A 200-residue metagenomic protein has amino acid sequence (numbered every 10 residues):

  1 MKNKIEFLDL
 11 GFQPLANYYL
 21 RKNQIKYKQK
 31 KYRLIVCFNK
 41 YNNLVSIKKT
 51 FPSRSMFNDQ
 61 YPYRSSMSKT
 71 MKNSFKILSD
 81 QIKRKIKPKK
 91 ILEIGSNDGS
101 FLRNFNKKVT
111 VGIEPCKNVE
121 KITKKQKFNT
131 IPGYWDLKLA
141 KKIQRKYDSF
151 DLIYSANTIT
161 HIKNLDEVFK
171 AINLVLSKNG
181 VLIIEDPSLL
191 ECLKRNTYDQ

Functional and structural regions predicted by a protein language model:
M1-K69: N-terminal juxtadomain amphipathic helix that follows a signal peptide/anchor or precedes a small N-terminal auxiliary
K87-N97: Conserved class I S-adenosyl-L-methionine
D98-K108: Conserved SAM-binding loop of SAM-dependent methyltransferases across substrates and taxa, primarily the Class I
V109-E114, P132: Conserved SAM-binding motif I beta-strand of class I
Q126-K142: Conserved SAM-binding strand-loop segment of SAM-dependent methyltransferases
Y154: A conserved beta-strand element that flanks and buttresses the S-adenosyl-L-methionine
D166-I183: A short glycine-rich, Lys/Arg-flanked "PGG" loop and its adjoining helix->strand segment in the class I
I184-Q200: Short, glycine-/aromatic-enriched active-site segment of Class I SAM-dependent methyltransferases
